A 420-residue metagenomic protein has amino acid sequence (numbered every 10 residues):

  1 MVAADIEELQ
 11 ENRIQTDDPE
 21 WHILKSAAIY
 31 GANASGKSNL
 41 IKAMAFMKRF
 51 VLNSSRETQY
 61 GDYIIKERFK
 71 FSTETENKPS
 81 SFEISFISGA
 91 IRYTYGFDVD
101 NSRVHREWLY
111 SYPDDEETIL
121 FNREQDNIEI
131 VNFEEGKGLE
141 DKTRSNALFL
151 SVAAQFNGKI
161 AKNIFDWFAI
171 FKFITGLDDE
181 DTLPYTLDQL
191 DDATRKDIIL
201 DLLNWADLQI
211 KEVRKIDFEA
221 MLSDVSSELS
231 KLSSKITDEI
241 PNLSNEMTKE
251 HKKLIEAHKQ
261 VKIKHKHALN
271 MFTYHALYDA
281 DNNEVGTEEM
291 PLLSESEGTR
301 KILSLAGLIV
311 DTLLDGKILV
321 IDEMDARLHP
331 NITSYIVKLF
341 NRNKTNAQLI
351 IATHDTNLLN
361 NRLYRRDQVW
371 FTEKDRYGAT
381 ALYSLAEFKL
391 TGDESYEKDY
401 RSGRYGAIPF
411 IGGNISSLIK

Functional and structural regions predicted by a protein language model:
M1-F46: Pre-Walker A-like glycine/lysine-rich segment at the N-terminus of P-loop NTPase domains
S26-Y30, S234-V310, M324-L328: Conserved ABC ATPase signature
M47-Q59, L313-L314, N343-T345: Post-Walker A helix-loop "phosphate-sensing" segment adjacent to the P-loop in P-loop NTPases
L52-T75, R362-L363: Flexible phosphate/Mg2+-sensing switch loops adjacent to catalytic phosphate-binding sites
R92-P241: Electropositive, glycine-dotted interaction segments that contact anionic polymers or phosphate-rich ligands
L319-D322: Catalytic Walker B motif of ABC-type/P-loop ATPase nucleotide-binding domains
H329-S334: Short alpha-helix of the ABC ATPase nucleotide-binding domain corresponding to the H-loop/switch region
Y335-K420: C-terminal lobe/lid and adjacent interdomain/linker elements of RecA-like ASCE P-loop ATPase modules
